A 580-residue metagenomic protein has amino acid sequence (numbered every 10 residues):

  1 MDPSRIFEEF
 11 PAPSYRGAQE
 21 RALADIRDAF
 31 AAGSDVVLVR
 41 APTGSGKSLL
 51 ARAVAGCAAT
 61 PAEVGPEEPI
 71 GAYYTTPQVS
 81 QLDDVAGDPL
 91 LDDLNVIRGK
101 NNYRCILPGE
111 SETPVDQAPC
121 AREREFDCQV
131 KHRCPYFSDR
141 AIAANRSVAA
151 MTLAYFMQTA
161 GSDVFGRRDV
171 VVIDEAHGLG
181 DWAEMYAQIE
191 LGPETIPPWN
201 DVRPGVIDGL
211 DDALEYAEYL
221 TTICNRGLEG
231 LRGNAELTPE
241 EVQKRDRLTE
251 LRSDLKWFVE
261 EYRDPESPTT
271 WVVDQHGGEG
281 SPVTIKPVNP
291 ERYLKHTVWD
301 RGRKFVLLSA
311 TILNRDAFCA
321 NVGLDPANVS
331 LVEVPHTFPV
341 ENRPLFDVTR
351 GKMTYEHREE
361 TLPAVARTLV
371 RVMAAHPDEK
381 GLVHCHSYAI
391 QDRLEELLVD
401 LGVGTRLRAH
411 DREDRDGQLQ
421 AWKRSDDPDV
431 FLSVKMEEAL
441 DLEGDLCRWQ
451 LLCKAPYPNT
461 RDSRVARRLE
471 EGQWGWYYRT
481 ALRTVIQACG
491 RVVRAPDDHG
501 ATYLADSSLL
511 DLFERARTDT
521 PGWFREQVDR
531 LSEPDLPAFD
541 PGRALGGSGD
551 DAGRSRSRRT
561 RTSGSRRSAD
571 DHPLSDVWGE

Functional and structural regions predicted by a protein language model:
D2-P11, Y15, A24-I26, A31-T43 (+6 more regions): Conserved coupling segment at the C-terminus of the helicase ATP-binding
G33-R40, L50-D92: Conserved SF1/SF2 helicase motif Ia
R98-Y103, L153-Y155, C385-A389, R406-Q420 (+1 more regions): Conserved helicase motor
D127-D169, Q418, L432-E437: Conserved RecA-like ASCE ATPase "motif II neighborhood" in helicase/translocase motors
F137-S147, G402-F431, L442: Conserved motor-coupling elements within RecA-like helicase/translocase cores
T349-R358, R415-L512: Conserved RecA-like P-loop NTPase helicase motor core
Y457-I486, A495-E580: Helicase C-terminal subdomain and adjacent C-terminal extension
